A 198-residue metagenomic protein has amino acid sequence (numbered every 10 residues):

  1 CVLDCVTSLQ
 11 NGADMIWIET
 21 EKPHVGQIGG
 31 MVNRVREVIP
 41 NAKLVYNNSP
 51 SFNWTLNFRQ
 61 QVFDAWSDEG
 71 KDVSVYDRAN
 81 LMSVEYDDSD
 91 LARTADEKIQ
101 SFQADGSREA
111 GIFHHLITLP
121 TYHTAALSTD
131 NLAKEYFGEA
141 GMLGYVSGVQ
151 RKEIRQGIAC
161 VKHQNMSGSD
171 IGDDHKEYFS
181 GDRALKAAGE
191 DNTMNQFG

Functional and structural regions predicted by a protein language model:
C1-L116, T129-D130, K134, A140 (+1 more regions): Alpha/beta enzyme core
T55, H123-T124: A SIS-like phosphosugar-recognition module
I117-T121: Short acidic/histidine-rich active-site segments
G138-R151: Polybasic, proline/glycine-rich intrinsically disordered low-complexity segments
I154: Acidic, glycine-enriched catalytic cores built around paired aspartates
G157-D170: TerminUS-proximal long segments
